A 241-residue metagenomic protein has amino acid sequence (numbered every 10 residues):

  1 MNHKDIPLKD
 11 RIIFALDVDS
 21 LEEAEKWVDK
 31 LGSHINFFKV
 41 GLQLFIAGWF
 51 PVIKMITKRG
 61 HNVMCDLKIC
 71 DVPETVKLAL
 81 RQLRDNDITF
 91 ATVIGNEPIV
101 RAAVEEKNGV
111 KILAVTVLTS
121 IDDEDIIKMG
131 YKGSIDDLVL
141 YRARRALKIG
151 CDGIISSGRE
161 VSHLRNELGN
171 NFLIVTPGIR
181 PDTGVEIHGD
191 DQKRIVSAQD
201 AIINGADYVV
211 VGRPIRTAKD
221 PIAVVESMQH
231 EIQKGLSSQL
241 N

Functional and structural regions predicted by a protein language model:
M1-W27, S162, N166-G169, V196 (+2 more regions): N-terminal amphipathic alpha-helix/helix-capping segment at the start of soluble metabolic enzymes
I6-I12, D71-S162, E167-V175, I179-I187: Conserved anion-binding
F14, F38, K68, A91 (+4 more regions): Conserved, mostly hydrophobic/aromatic
L16-H34, K39-T57, P73-V76, R144 (+2 more regions): Conserved alpha/beta-domain cores
W27, E74-L83, T183-D207, A223-V224: Catalytic cores of alpha/beta
W27, L31, V52, A79 (+8 more regions): A general structural detector for well-ordered alpha-helical segments in enzyme core domains, enriched
S33, R59, N86, I149 (+1 more regions): Structural motif
R101-E106, I202-N204, I215-L240: C-terminal helical cap(s) of enzyme catalytic domains, especially alpha/beta-barrels
